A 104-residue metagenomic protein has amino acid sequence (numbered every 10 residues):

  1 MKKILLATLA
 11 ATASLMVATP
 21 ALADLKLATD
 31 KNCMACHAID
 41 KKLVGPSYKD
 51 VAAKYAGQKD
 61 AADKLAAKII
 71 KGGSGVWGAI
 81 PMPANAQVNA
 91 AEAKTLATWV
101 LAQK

Functional and structural regions predicted by a protein language model:
M1-T8: Bacterial N-terminal signal peptides that target proteins for export
T8-M16: Bacterial N-terminal signal peptides
A18-P20: N-terminal signal peptide c-region/cleavage motif recognized by signal peptidases
L22-I39: Sequence/structural segment immediately N-terminal to covalent heme-attachment motifs in c-type and related
A35, L43-Y55, K68-A97: Axial heme c-ligation environment in periplasmic c-type cytochrome domains
K54-K64: Short microdomains enriched in Cys/His and/or Lys/Arg
